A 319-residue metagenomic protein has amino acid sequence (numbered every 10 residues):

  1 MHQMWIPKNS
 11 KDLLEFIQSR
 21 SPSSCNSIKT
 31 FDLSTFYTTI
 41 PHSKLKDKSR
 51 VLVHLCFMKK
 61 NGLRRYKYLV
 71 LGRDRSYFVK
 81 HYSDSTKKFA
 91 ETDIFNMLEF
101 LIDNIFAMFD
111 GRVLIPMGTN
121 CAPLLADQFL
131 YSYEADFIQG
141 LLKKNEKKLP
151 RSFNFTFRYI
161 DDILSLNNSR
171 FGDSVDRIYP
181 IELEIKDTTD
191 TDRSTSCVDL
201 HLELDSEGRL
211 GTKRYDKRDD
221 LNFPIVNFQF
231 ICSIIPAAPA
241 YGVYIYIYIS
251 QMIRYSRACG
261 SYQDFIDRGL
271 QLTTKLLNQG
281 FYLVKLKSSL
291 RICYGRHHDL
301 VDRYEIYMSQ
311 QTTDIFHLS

Functional and structural regions predicted by a protein language model:
M1-I6: Glycine/proline-rich, flexible active-site/cofactor-binding loop segments that harbor closely spaced acidic
N9-I28: A short acidic-Thr-Gly-centered motif at the start of a beta-strand
D12-I17, K143, L149-S152, E182-T189 (+1 more regions): Eukaryotic intrinsically disordered and solvent-exposed regulatory patches
P22-S174, D192-C197, D205: Conserved polymerase palm-domain catalytic core
L55, V113-D127, Y131, A135 (+1 more regions): Active-site and adjacent loop segments of nucleotide-processing enzymes that use two-metal-ion phosphate chemistry
